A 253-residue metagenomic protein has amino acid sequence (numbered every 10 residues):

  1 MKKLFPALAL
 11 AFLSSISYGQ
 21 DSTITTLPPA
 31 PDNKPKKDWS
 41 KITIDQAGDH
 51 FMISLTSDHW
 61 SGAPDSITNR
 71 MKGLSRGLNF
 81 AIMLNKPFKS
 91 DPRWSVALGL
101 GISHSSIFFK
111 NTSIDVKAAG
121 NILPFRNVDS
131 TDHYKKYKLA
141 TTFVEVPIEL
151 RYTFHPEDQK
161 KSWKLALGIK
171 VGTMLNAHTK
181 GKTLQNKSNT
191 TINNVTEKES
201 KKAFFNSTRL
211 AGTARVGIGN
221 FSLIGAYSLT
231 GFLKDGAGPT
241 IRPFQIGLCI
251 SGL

Functional and structural regions predicted by a protein language model:
M1-I24, I250-L253: Bacterial Sec-dependent N-terminal signal peptides
Q20-N85: Short glycine/proline- and aromatic-enriched beta-strand/turn motifs that initiate or cap beta-hairpins
P31-K41, H59, M83-K89, Y152-P156 (+2 more regions): Outer-membrane beta-barrel proteins
W39-A47, P87-W94, H155-W163, H178: Short loop/turn motifs that connect adjacent beta-strands in outer-membrane beta-barrel proteins
D49, I53, W60, T196-L253: Predominantly the C-terminal beta-signal and adjacent terminal strand-loop region of outer-membrane beta-barrel
H50, H59, T68-V128: Glycine- and aromatic-enriched membrane insertion/assembly motifs of diderm outer-membrane and organelle channel
I53, F80-K86, L100-I102, V146-Y152 (+4 more regions): Residues on the lipid-exposed face of transmembrane beta-strands in outer-membrane beta-barrel proteins
P64-G73, F108-T141, M174-N186, I192-A211: Extracellular/periplasm-exposed beta-strand and loop segments of Gram-negative cell-envelope proteins, dominated by
